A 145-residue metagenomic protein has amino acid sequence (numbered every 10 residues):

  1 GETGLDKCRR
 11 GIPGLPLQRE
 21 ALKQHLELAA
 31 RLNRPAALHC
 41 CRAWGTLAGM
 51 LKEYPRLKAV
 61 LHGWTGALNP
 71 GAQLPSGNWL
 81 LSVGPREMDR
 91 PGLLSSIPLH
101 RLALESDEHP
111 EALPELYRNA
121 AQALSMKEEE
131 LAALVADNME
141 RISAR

Functional and structural regions predicted by a protein language model:
G1-Q73, M88, M126: Divalent metal-binding pocket/active-site signature
E2, A29, L74, L94 (+3 more regions): Conserved, mostly hydrophobic/aromatic
R10, A48-G49, G71, L94 (+1 more regions): Histidine/acidic-residue-rich catalytic or RNA/ligand-binding cores of hydrolases and nuclease-related proteins
E27-R31, Y117-R145: Mid-to-C-terminal alpha-helical segments outside catalytic/metal-binding sites
P35-A37, K58-V60, N78-S82, R101-E105: Structural preference for beta-strand elements that scaffold enzyme active sites
W64-G66, P85-D89, S106-P110: Short, acidic/turn-prone active-site loops that include or flank metal/cofactor- and phosphate-binding residues
S76-R90: His/Asp/Glu-enriched short active-site or ligand-binding loop at hydrolase and phosphoryl-transfer sites
H100-A112, L131: Short acidic/histidine-rich active-site segments
